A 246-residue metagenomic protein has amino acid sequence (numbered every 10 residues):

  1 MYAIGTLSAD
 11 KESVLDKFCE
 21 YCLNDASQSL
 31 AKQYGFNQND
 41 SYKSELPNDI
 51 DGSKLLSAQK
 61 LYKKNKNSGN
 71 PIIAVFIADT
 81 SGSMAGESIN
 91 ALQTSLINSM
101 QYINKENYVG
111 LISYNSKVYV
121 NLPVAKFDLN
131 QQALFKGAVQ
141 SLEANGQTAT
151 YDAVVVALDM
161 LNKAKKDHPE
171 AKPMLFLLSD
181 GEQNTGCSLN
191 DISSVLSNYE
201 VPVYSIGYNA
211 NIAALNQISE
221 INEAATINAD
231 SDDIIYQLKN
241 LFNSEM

Functional and structural regions predicted by a protein language model:
M1-S68, L215: Exported/periplasmic ABC-transporter solute-binding proteins
I4-S8, T80-S88, S99-M100, N121-A125 (+4 more regions): Second-shell loop/turn segments in exported
A9-D10, K66-N67, M100-I103, D159-E170 (+2 more regions): Surface-exposed acidic, glycine-flexible loop patches that form ligand/cofactor-binding and adhesion interfaces
E12-S13, P71-I73, N104-V109, G137 (+3 more regions): Loop/turn elements at helix/coil->beta-strand transitions in domains of secreted/extracellular proteins
L15-C19, Q28, I89, Q93-M100 (+9 more regions): Extracytoplasmic/secreted envelope proteins and their assembly/folding machinery, especially bacterial periplasmic
G69-D128, E143, A153-V155, M174-L178 (+1 more regions): Von Willebrand factor
Y108-S141, D159-D167, G186-D191, I212-I221: Short beta-strand-loop
S179-A229, Y236-L241: VWA/integrin I-like adhesion module and closely mimicked acidic/polar interface patches used
